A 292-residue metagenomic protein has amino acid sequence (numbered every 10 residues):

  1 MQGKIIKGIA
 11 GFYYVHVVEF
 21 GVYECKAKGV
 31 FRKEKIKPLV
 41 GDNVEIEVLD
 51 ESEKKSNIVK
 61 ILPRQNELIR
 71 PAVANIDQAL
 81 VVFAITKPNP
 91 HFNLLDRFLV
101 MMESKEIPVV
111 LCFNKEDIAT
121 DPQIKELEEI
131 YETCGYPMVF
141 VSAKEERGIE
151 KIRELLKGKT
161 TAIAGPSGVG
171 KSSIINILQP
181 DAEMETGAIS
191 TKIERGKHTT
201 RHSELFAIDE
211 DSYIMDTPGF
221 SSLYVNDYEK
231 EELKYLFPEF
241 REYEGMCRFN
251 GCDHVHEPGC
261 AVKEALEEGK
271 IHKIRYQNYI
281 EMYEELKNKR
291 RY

Functional and structural regions predicted by a protein language model:
M1-I9: Structural detector for short beta-strands of small beta-barrel domains
G11, G29, K35-S52, L62-Q78 (+7 more regions): Helix-rich effector regions associated with P-loop NTPase G domains
Y13-V17, C25, I46: SH3/SH3-like beta-barrel fold
G21-V30: Short, structured beta-strand/loop micro-motifs enriched in basic residues and often containing a Trp
E51-I61, N89-H91: Short, Lys/Arg- and Gly-enriched loop/turn segments at beta-strand edges
N93-E103: Histidine-anchored nucleotide/phosphate-binding helix
I118-V169: Canonical P-loop GTPase G-domain recognition
